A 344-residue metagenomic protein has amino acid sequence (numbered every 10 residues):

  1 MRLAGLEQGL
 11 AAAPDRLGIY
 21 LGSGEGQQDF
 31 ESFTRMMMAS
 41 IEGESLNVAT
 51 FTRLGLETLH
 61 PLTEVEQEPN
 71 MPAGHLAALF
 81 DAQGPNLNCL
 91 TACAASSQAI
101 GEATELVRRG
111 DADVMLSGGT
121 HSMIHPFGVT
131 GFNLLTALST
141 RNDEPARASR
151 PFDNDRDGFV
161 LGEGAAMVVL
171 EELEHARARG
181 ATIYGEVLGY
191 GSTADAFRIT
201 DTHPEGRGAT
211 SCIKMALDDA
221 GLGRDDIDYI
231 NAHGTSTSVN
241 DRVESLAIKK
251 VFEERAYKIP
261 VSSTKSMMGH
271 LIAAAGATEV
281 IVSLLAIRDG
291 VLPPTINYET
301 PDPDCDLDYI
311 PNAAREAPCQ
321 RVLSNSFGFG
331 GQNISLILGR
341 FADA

Functional and structural regions predicted by a protein language model:
M1, I19, L76, S96 (+8 more regions): Conserved small-residue
M1-E7, P69-F80, N86-H121, V160-A181 (+2 more regions): Active-site-proximal alpha-helical scaffold in enzymes
M1-F80, G84-L90, T120-V129, R224-N240: Conserved beta-ketoacyl condensing-enzyme motif
M1-P14, A176-G180, I213-Y229, V251-R255: Phosphate/pyrophosphate-binding loops at sites that engage ATP/ADP/AMP, CoA/4′-phosphopantetheine, polyphosphate
A12-P14, T63-N70, L87-A95, S263-A275 (+2 more regions): Active-site nucleophile and cofactor-binding loops and adjacent substrate-binding regions of central metabolic enzymes
Q28-S45, V107-R109, V129-N142, P204-E205 (+2 more regions): A glycine- and small-aliphatic-rich helix-loop capping segment at beta-alpha/alpha-beta transitions that lines
D111-D157, Y190-P204, A232-D241, K258-D308: Acyl-CoA/ACP chain-elongation machinery
D143-A220, D228-Y229, D343-A344: Condensing-enzyme catalytic core mediating Claisen C-C bond formation in acyl metabolism
